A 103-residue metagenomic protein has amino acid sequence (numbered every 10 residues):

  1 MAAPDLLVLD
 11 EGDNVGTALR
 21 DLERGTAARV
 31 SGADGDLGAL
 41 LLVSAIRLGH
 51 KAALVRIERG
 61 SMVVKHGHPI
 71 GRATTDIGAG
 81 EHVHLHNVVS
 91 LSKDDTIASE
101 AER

Functional and structural regions predicted by a protein language model:
A2-G35: N-terminal first-folded block
L6, A39, H82: A residue-level signal for beta-strand positions that form part of recognition/binding surfaces within mature
L9, A18, L42, A53-L54 (+2 more regions): Hydrophobic residues in beta-strands and at strand termini
E11-G12, R24, I46-L48, A79: Short flexible coil/turn linkers enriched for glycine and charged/polar residues that connect secondary-structure
D13, T17, E58, H68 (+2 more regions): Conserved active-site and cofactor/substrate-binding residues in soluble primary-metabolism enzymes
E23, R29-H66, R72: Compact, glycine-rich, soluble single-domain proteins
G71-I97: C-terminal structural segments of small proteins and small subunits
A98-R103: Helix-rich terminal scaffold detector
